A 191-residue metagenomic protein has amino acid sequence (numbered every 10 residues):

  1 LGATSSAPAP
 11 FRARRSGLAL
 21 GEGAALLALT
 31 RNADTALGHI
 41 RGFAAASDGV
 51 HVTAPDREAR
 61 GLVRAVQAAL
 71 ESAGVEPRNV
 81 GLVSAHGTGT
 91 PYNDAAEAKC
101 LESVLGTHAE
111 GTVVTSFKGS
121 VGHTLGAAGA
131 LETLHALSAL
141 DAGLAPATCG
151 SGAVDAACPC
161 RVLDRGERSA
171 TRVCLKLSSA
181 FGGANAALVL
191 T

Functional and structural regions predicted by a protein language model:
L1-D34, G126-T191: Conserved beta-strand-centric core segments of catalytic alpha/beta enzyme folds
L1-S6, E97-V114, V162, G166: Acidic-glycine-rich active-site phosphate/pyrophosphate-binding loop
T4-R12, A46-S47, E110-G119, S169-A170: Glycine/charged-rich beta-loop-alpha catalytic/anionic-binding loops adjacent to active sites
S6-A73, G81-L82: Condensing-enzyme catalytic core mediating Claisen C-C bond formation in acyl metabolism
L37-F43, R78-A85, T112-K118, A147-V154 (+1 more regions): Beta-strand segments within the central parallel beta-sheet cores of soluble alpha/beta enzyme folds
A44-D48, G87-G89, K118-G122, S151-C158 (+1 more regions): Acidic, glycine-rich active-site loops and adjacent beta-strand->loop/helix elements that engage anionic groups
V52-A59, T88-L105, T124-L131: Short glycine/threonine-rich loop-to-helix capping motif typified by GTGT followed within a few residues by an Asp-Pro
A65-A73, C100, V104, A136 (+1 more regions): Stable alpha-helical structural segments in soluble proteins, enriched in small hydrophobic residues
